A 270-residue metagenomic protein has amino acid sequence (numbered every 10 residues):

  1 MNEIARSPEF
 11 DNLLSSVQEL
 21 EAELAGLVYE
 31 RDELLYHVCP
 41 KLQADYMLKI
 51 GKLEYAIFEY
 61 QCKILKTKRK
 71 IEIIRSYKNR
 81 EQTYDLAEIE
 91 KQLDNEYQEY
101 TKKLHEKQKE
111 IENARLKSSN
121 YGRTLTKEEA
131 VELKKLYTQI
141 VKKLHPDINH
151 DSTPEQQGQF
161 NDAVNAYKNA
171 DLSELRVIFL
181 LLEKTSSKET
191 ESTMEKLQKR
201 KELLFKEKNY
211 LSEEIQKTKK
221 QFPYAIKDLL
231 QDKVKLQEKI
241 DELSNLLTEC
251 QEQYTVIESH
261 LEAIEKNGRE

Functional and structural regions predicted by a protein language model:
M1-L125, Y167-E270: Short "pre-J" leader segments immediately N-terminal to J/J-like domains in DnaJ-family and J-like proteins
A22, E128, D151: Short, surface-exposed alpha-helical recognition segments that flank or form part of ligand/macromolecule-binding
S118-Y121, K135-P154: The canonical J-domain HPD catalytic loop and its flanking helix-turn segment that engages Hsp70 and stimulates ATP
L125-Q139, L172-L175: Internal alpha/beta domain cores that form substrate/cofactor-binding pockets in large enzymes and binding proteins
E132, E155-G158, S192: Alpha-helix N-cap/N′ positions at the starts of helices
Q157-N169: Short secondary-structure subsegments characteristic of cysteine-rich extracellular domains
